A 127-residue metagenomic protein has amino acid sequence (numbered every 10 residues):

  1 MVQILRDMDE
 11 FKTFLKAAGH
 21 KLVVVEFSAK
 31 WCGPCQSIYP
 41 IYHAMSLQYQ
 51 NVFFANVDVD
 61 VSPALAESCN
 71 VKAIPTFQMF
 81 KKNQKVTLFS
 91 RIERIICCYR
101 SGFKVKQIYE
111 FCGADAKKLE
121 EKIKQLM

Functional and structural regions predicted by a protein language model:
I4, V23-E26, F53-N56, T76-F80 (+1 more regions): Beta-strand cores of modular interaction/reader domains in eukaryotic scaffold and signaling proteins, especially PDZ
I4-L22, P63: A short beta-strand-turn-helix
L5-R6, F27, Y39-A64, V71: Thiol-based oxidoreductase modules, predominantly thioredoxin-like and allied folds used for disulfide exchange
E10, S37, I41, K118-E121: Acidic, Ser/Thr-rich intrinsically disordered and amphipathic helical segments
F14, I41-Q48, L65-S68, E110 (+1 more regions): Alpha-helical recognition domains of nuclear gene-regulatory proteins
E26-C32: Aromatic-flanked redox-active Cys/Sec active sites in thiol-based oxidoreductases, especially the WC-centered
C32-C35, F77: The canonical Cys-X-X-Cys-His
A73, M79-M127: Non-catalytic, surface beta->alpha helical segment in thiol-disulfide oxidoreductase systems
